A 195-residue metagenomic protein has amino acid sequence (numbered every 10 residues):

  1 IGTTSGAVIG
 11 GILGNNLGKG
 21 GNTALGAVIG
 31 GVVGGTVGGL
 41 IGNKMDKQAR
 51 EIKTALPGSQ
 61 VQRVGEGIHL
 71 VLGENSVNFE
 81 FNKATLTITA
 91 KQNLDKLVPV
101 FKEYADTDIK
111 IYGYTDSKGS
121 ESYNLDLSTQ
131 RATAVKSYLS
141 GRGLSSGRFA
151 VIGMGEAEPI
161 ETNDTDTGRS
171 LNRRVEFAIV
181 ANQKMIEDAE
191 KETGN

Functional and structural regions predicted by a protein language model:
I1-E51: Short, low-complexity, glycine-enriched hydrophobic/amphipathic alpha-helices that associate with lipid bilayers
T3, T23, A27, G39 (+4 more regions): Soluble non-cytosolic domains of exported or imported proteins
G11, N15-N16, G35, G39 (+5 more regions): Structured segments of extracytoplasmic/periplasmic soluble domains in secreted or envelope-associated proteins
K44-S76: Amphipathic, membrane-active segments
R50, T54, I88, Q92-P99 (+4 more regions): Solvent-exposed, polar/charged alpha-helical surfaces in well-ordered, non-transmembrane soluble domains, broadly
G65-D95, T115-S122: Short, solvent-exposed beta-strand/turn patches at coil↔beta or beta↔helix junctions that act as interaction loops
F81-G113, S140, S170-N172, F177 (+1 more regions): Periplasmic peptidoglycan-binding/anchoring modules of Gram-negative envelope and division proteins
Y114-D188: Periplasmic OmpA-like peptidoglycan-binding domain that tethers envelope proteins to the cell wall
